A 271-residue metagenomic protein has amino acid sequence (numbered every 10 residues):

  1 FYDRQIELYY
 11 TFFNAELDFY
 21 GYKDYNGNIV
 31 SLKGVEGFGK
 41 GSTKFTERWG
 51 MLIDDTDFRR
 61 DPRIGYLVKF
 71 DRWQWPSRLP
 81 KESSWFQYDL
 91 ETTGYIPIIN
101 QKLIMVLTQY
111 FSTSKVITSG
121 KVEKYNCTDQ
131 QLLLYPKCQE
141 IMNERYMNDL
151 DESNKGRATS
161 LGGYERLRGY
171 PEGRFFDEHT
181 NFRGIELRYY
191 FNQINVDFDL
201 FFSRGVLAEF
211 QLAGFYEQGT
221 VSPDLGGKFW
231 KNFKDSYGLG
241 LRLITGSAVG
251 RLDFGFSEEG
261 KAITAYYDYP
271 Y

Functional and structural regions predicted by a protein language model:
F1-R48, T56, G173, V249-R251 (+1 more regions): Gram-negative/organellar outer-membrane beta-barrel architecture
F1-Y2, W49-I53, Q87-P97, D235-T245 (+1 more regions): Feature captures outer-membrane beta-barrel proteins of Gram-negative bacteria and organelles
R4-D18, I53-D55, F70-R78, G94-I96 (+6 more regions): Transmembrane beta-strands of outer-membrane beta-barrel pores
Q5-T11, G50, L67-K69, I104-T108 (+5 more regions): Residue-level detector of the transmembrane beta-barrel scaffold of outer-membrane proteins
T11, F19-N28, R63-I64, P80-F86 (+4 more regions): Outer-membrane beta-barrel translocator domains and adjoining extracellular loop/strand segments of Gram-negative
D24-V35, Y66-Q74, R157-R168, G219 (+1 more regions): Flexible, solvent-exposed coil segments and beta strand-coil junctions, predominantly the extracellular/periplasmic
T43-E47, I64, E82-Y88, D177-R183 (+4 more regions): Residues that define the transmembrane beta-barrel architecture of outer-membrane proteins
E47-D199: C-terminal outer-membrane beta-barrel translocator/porin domains of Gram-negative envelope proteins and their
